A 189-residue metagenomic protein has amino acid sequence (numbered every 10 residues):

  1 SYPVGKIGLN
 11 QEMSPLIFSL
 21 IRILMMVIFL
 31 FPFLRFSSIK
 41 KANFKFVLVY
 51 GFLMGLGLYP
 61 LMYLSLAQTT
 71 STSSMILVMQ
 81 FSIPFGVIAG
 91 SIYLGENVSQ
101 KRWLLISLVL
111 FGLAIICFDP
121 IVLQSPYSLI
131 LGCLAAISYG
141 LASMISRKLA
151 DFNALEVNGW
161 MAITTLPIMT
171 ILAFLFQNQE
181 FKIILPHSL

Functional and structural regions predicted by a protein language model:
S1-I17, I121-K148, P167-I171: Glycine-/small-residue-enriched transmembrane alpha-helix faces in small-molecule transporters and effluxers
S1-Y2, F31-S73, V78-M79, I115: Specific transmembrane alpha-helical segments of multi-pass solute transporters/efflux pumps, especially DMT/EamA
P3-E12, L66-Q68, I115-Y127, L175-L189: Membrane-interface helix termini and inter-helical loops of multi-pass transporters
L16-P32, V49, L105-L108, Y127-L131 (+1 more regions): Hydrophobic alpha-helical transmembrane segments of multi-pass integral membrane proteins, especially transporters
I17-I28, M54, Y63-N97, A135: Specific alpha-helical transmembrane segments that line the substrate/conduction pathway and gating interfaces
F29-S38, S82-L104, P120, F176: C-terminal transmembrane-helix exit sites in multi-pass transporters
L30, Y50, A89, K101-F118 (+2 more regions): Hydrophobic transmembrane alpha-helices of multi-pass small-molecule transport proteins
K41-A42, F46, S73-M79, G95-I115 (+1 more regions): Loop-to-transmembrane alpha-helix entry segments
